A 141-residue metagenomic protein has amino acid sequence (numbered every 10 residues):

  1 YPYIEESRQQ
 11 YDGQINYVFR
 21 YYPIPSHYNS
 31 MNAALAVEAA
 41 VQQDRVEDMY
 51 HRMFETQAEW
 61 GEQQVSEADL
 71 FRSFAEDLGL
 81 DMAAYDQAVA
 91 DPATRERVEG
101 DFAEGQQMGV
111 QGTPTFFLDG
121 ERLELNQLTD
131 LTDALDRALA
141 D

Functional and structural regions predicted by a protein language model:
Y1-L70, D136: Structural alpha/beta surface segment adjacent to cysteine/selenocysteine redox centers across thiol/disulfide enzymes
Y1-R8, S73-D141: C-terminal cap of thioredoxin/glutaredoxin-like
